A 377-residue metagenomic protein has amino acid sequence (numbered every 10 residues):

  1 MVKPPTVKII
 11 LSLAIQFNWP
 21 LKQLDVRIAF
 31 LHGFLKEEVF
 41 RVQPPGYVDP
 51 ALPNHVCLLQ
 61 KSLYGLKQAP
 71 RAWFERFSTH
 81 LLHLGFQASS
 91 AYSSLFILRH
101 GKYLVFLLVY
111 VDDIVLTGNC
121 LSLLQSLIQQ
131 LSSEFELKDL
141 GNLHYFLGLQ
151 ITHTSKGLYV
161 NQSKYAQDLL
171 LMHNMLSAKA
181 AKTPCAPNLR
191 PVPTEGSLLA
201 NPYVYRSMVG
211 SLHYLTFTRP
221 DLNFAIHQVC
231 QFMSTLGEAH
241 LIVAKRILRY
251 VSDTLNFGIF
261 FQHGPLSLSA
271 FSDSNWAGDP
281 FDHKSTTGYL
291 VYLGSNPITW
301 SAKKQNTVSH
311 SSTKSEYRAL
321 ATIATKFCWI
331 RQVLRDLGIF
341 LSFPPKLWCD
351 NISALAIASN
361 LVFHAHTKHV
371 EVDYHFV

Functional and structural regions predicted by a protein language model:
M1-V377: Long, low-complexity, charge-biased intrinsically disordered regions
